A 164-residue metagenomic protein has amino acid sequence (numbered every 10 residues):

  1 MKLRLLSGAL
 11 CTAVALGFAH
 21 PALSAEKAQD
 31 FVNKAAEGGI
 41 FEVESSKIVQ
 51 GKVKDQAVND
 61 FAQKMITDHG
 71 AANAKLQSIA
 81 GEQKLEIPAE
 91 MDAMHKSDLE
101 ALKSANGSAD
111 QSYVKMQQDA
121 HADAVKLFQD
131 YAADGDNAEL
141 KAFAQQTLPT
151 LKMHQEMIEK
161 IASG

Functional and structural regions predicted by a protein language model:
K2-G164: His/Met- and acidic-residue-enriched segments that coordinate or traffic transition-metal cofactors and support
